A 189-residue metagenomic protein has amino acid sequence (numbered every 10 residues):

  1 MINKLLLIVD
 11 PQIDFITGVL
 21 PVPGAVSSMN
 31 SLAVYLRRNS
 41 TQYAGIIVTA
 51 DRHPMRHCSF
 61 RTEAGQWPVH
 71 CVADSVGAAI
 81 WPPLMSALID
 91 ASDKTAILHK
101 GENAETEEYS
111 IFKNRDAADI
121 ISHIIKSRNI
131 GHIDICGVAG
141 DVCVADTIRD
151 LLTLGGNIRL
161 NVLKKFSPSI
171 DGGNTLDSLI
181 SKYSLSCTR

Functional and structural regions predicted by a protein language model:
I2-L7, P11-D14, A25, N30-Y43 (+3 more regions): Active-site-adjacent betaalpha module
T17-V19: Conserved ATPase-coupling elements of RecA-like P-loop NTPase cores
V22: Active-site rim/loop-helix segments in enzyme catalytic domains that contact anionic ligands
